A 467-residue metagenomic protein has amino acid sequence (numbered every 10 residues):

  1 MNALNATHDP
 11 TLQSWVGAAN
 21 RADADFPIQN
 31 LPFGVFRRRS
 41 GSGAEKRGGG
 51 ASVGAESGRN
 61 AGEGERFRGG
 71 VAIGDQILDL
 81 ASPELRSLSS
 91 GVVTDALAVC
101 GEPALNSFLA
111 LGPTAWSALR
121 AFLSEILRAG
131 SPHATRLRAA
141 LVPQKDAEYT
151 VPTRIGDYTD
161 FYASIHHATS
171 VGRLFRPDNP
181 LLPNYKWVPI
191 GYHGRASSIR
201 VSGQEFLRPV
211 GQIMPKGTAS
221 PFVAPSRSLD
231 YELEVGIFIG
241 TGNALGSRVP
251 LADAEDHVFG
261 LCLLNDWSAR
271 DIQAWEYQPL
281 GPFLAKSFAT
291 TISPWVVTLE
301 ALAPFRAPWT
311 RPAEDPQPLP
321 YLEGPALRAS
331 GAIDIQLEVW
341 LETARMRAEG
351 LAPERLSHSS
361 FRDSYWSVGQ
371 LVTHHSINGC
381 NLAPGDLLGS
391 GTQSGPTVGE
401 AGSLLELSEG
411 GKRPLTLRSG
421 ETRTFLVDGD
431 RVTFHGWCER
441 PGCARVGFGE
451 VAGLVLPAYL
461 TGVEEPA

Functional and structural regions predicted by a protein language model:
M1-A6: Charged, compositionally biased non-catalytic regions
T7, T11-R38, G62-E65, A72 (+2 more regions): Active-site microenvironments in enzyme catalytic cores
S40-E65: Intrinsically disordered, low-complexity terminal tails and inter-domain linkers enriched for S/T/G/P/D/E
G69, Q76-I77, E234, L387 (+2 more regions): Residue-level marker of beta-strand positions
D157-S164, N381, D386-G389: Conserved phosphate/anionic-ligand binding catalytic regions in large, soluble enzymes, centered on
G191, R227-L229, H374, C380 (+1 more regions): Residue "hotspots" at secondary-structure boundaries inside conserved domains
Y365-I377, P384, L388-W437, G442-L454 (+1 more regions): Active-site pocket scaffolds in enzymes
